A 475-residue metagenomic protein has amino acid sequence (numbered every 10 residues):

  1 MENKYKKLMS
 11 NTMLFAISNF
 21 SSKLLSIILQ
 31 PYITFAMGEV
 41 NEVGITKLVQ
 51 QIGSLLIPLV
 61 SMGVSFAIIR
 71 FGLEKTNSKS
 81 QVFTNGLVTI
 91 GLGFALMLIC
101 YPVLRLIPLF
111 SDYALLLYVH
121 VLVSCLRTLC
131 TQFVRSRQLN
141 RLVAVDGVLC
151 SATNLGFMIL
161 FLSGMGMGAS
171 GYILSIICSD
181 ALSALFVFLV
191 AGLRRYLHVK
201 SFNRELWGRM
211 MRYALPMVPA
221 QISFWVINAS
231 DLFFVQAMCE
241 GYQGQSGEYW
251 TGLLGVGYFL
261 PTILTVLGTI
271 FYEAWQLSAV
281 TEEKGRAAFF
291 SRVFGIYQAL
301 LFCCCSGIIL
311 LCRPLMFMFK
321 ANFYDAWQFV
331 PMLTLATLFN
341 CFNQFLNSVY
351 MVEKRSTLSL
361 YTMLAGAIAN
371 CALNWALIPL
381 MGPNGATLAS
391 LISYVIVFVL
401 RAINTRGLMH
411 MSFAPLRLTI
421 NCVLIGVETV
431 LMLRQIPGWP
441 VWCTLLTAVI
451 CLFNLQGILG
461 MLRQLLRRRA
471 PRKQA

Functional and structural regions predicted by a protein language model:
M1-L8, L115, A169, I173-S175 (+4 more regions): Interhelical loop/hinge segments that connect adjacent transmembrane helices in multipass membrane
E2, M432-A475: Membrane-proximal transmembrane or re-entrant/amphipathic helices at the cytosolic face
K4-S65, M97-Y101, H120, C150-L155 (+2 more regions): Signature of the first transmembrane helix
S10-S22, L48-V49, G53-R105, G285-C304: Membrane-water interface segments that mark the loop-to-transmembrane alpha-helix transition
N11-S26, C150, S175-V187, A191 (+3 more regions): Transmembrane helical elements of multi-pass membrane transporters/channels
P31, V60-T76, G257, P261-Y297 (+1 more regions): Helix-loop junctions and terminal segments of transmembrane helices in multi-pass membrane transport/translocation
V40-E42, L104-H120, Q245-E248, I308-Q344 (+1 more regions): Interfacial segments at transmembrane-helix termini and the short loops linking adjacent helices
D146-R194, L364-A369, P383-N404, W442-T447: Hydrophobic alpha-helical transmembrane segments
